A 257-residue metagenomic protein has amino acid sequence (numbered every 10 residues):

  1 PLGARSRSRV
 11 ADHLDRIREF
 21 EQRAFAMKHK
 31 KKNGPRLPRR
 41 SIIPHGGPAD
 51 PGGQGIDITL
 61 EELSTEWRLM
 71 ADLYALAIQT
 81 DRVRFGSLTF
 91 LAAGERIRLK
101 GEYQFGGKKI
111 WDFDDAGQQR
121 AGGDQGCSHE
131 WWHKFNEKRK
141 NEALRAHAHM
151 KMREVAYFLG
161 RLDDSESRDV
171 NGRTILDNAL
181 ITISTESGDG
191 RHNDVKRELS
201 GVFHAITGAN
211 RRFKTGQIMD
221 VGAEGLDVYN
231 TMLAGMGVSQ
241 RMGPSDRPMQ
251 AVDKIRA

Functional and structural regions predicted by a protein language model:
P1-A257: Ligand-binding pockets and gating/stacking loops
